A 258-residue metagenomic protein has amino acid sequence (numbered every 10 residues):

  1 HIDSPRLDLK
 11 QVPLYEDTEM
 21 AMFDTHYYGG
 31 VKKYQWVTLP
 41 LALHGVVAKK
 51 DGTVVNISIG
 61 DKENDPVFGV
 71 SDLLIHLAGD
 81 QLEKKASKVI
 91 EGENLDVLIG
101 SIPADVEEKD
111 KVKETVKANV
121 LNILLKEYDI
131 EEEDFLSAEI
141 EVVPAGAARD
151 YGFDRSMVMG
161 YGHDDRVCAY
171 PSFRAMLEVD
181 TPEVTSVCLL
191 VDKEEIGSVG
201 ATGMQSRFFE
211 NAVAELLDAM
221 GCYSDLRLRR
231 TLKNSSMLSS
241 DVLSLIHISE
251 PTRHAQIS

Functional and structural regions predicted by a protein language model:
I2, F23, Y28, M159-V199 (+1 more regions): Alpha-helical metal-binding/catalytic segments enriched in His/Glu/Asp
I2-D80: A generic, well-ordered mixed alpha/beta core segment in the N-terminal half of proteins
I2-S4, G29-V31, K49-D51, G146-A148 (+3 more regions): Acidic, glycine-rich active-site loops and adjacent beta-strand->loop/helix elements that engage anionic groups
K32-V37, S198-L217: A structural-propensity feature for long, helix-poor, extended segments
G60-G160, E178: Soluble metallo-hydrolase cores and metallopeptidase-like ectodomains found primarily in the secretory/periplasmic
D129-E139, P182-C188, C222-N234: Flexible, glycine/charged-enriched surface loops at secondary-structure junctions
R207-L238: A glycine-rich helix N-cap at a beta->alpha junction
I246-I257: Single conserved hydrophobic/aromatic residue that forms the stacking wall/gate of nucleotide- or nucleobase-binding
